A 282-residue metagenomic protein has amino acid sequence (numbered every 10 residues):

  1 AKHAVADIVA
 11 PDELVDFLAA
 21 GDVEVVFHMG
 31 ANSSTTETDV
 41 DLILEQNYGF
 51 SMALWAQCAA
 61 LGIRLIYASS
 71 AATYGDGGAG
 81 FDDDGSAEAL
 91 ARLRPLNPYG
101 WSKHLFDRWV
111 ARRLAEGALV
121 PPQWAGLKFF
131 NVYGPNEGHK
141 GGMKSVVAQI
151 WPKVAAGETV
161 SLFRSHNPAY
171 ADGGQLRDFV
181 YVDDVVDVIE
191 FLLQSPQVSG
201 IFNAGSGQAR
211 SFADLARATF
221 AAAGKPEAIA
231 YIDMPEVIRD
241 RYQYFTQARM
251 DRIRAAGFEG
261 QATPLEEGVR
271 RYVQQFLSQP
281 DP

Functional and structural regions predicted by a protein language model:
A1-E13: Glycine-rich phosphate-binding loop and adjoining beta1-alpha1-beta2 segment of Rossmann-like nucleotide-binding folds
A10-Q46, G75: NAD(P)H-binding glycine-rich loop region in Rossmannoid oxidoreductase-like domains and their noncatalytic homologs
V26-G30, L65-A71, L127-F129: SDR active-site strand-loop-helix element
E45, G49-M52, A60, T73-Y133 (+2 more regions): Catalytic helix-loop patch of NAD(P)-dependent Rossmann-fold dehydrogenases
R64, Q123-A125, G200: Structural signature of beta-strand start/N-cap positions in the alpha/beta core of ABC transporter nucleotide-binding
A79, R108-F191, A218-F220: NAD(P)-dependent short-chain dehydrogenase/reductase
V154-P282: C-terminal substrate-binding subdomain of Rossmann-fold SDR/epimerase-dehydratase oxidoreductases
